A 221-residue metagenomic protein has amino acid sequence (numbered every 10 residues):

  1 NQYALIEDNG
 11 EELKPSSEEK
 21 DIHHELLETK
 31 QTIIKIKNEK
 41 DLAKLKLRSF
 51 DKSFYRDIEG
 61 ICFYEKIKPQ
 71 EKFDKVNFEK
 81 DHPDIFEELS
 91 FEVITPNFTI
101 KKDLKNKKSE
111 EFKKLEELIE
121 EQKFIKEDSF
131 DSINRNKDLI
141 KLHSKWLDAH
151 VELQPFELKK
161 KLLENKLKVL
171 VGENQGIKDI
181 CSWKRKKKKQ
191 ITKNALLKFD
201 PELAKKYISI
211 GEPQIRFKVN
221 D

Functional and structural regions predicted by a protein language model:
Q2-E28, I34-D221: Extended, charge-rich alpha-helical segments
